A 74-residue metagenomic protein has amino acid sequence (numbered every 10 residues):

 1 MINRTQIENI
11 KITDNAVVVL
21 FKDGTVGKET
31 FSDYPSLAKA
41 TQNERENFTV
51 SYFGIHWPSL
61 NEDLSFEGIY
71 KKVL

Functional and structural regions predicted by a protein language model:
M1-L74: Motif-centric detector for short Cys/His coordination patterns
